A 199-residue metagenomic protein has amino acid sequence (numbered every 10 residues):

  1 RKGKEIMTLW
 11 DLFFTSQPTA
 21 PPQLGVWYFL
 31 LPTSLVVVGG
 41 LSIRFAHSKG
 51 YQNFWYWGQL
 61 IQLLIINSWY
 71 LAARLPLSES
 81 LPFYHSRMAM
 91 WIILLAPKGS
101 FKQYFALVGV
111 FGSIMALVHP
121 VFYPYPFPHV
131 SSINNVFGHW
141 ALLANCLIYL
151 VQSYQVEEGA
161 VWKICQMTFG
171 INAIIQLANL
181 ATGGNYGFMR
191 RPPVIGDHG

Functional and structural regions predicted by a protein language model:
I6-Y51: N-terminal topogenic module of multi-pass integral membrane proteins
S16-T33, V161-F169, L180-G199: Membrane-interface transmembrane-helix boundary segments in multi-pass integral membrane proteins
V38-I43, A141-A160: Alpha-helical transmembrane segments in multipass membrane proteins, preferentially the mid-helix core
S48-G58, F101-L107, V161-I164: Membrane-interfacial loop-to-transmembrane alpha-helix junctions, especially the N-terminal start
G50-P97: A glycine-rich, hydrophobic loop/mini-helix early in the fold
Q59-L71, G109-V121, T168-N179: Aromatic-anchored segments of alpha-helical transmembrane domains
L71-S80, G99-S100, V121-I133: Membrane-interface helix caps and helix-loop-helix hairpins in membrane proteins
V130-A144: Membrane-interface loop-to-helix entry segments
